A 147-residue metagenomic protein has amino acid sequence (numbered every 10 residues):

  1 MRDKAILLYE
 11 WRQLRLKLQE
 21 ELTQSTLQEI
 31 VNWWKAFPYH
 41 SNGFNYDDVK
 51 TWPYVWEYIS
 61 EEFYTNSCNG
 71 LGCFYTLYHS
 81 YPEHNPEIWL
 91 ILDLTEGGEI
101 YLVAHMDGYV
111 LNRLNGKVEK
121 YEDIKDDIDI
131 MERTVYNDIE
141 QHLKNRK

Functional and structural regions predicted by a protein language model:
M1-K147: A structural boundary/capping signal
